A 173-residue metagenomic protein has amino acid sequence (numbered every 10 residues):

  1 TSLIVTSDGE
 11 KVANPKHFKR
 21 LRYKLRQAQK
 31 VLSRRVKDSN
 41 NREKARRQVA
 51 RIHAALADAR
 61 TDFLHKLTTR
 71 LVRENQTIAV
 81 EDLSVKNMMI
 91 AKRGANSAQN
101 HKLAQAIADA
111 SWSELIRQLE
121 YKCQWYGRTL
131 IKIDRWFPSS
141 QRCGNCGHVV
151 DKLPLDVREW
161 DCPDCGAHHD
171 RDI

Functional and structural regions predicted by a protein language model:
T1-I173: Positively charged, helix-rich recognition surfaces that bind polyanionic ligands
